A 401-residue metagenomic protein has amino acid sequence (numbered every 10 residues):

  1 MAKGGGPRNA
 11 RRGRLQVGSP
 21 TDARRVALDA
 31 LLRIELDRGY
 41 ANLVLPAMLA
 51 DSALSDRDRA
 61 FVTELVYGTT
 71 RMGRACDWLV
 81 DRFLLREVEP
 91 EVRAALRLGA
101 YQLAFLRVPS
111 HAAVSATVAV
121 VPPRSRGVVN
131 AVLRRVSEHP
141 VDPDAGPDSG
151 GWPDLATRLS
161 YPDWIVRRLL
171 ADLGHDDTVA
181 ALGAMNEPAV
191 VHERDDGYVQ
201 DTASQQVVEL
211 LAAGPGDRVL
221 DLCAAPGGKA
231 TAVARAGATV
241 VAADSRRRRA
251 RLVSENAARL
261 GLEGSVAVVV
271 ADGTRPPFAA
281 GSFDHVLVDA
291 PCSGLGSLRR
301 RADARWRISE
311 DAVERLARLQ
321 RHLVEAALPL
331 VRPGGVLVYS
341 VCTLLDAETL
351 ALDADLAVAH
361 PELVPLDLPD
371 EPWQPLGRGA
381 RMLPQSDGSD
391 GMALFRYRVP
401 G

Functional and structural regions predicted by a protein language model:
M1-G401: S-adenosylmethionine
